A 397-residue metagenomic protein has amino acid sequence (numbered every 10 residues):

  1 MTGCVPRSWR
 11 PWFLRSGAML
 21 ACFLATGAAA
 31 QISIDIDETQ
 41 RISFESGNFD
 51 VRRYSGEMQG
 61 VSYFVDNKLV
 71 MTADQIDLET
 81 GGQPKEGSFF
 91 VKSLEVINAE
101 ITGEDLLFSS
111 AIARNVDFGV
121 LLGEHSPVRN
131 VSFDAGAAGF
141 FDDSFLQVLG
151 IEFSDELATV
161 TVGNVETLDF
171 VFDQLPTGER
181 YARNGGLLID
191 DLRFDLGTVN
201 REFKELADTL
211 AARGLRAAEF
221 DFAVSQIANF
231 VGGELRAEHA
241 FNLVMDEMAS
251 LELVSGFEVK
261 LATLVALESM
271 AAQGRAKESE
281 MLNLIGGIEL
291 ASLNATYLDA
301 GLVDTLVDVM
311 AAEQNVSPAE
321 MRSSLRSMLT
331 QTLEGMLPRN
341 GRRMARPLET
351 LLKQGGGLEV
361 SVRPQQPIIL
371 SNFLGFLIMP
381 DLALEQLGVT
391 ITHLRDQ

Functional and structural regions predicted by a protein language model:
M1-P11: N-terminal secretory signal peptides that target proteins for export/translocation
R10-M19: Sec-dependent signal peptide recognition, specifically the positively charged N-region followed immediately by
A25-G27: N-terminal signal peptide c-region/cleavage motif recognized by signal peptidases
Q31-Q397: Glycine-rich, small/hydroxylated-residue low-complexity segments
